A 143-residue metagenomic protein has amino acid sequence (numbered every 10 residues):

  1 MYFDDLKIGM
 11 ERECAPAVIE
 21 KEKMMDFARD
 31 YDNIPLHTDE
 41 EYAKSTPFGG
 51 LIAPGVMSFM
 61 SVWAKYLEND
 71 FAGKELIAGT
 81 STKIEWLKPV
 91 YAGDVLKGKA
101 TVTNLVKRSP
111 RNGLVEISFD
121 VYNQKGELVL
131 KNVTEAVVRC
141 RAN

Functional and structural regions predicted by a protein language model:
M1-G79, R141-N143: Hot-dog-fold acyl-thioester-processing enzymes
M1-I8, P89-N143: HotDog/MaoC-like acyl-thioester-processing domains
C14, G79-S81, E116-I117, K131: Hydrophobic residues on conserved beta-strands that form the core of alpha/beta folds
P16, V62, W86, A100-V102: Conserved hydrophobic positions within beta-strands
S81-L87: Short structured motifs
